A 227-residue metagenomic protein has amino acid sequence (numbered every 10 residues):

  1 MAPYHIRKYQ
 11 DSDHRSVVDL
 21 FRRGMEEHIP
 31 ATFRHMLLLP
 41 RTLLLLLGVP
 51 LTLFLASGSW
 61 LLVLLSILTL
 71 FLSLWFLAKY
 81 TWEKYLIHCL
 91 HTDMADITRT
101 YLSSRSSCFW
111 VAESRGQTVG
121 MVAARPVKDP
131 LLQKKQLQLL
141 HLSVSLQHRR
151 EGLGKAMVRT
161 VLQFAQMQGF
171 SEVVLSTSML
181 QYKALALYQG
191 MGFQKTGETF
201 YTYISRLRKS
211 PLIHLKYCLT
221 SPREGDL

Functional and structural regions predicted by a protein language model:
H5-S16, L43-L44, L65, T69: A short beta-loop-alpha structural element at the N-terminal edge of CoA-dependent acyl/N-acetyltransferase catalytic
Y9, L142-V144, T177: Hydrophobic adenine-recognition pocket in adenosine-nucleotide-binding enzymes
R22-T32, M36-L140, Y201, C218-P222: Acetyl-CoA-dependent GNAT
S145-Q147, E151, M179-L180: Active-site acidic-Proline motif in GNAT/NAT acetyltransferases
H148, G152-T160: Conserved acetyl-CoA pyrophosphate-binding loop and the N-cap/start of the following alpha-helix in GNAT-like
V158, Q163-T177: Conserved GNAT acetyl-CoA-binding A-motif
V174, S178-Y182, A186-L227: C-terminal "cap" of GNAT-fold acetyltransferases
